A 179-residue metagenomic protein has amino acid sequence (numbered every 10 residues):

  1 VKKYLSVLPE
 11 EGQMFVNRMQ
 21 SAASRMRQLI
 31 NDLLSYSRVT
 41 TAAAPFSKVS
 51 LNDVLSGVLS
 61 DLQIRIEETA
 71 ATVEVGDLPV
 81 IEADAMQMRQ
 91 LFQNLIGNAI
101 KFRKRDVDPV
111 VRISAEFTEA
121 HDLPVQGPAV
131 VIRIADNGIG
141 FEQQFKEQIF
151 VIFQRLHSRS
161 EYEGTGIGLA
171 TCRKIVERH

Functional and structural regions predicted by a protein language model:
S21-M26: Short alpha-helical segment of the dimerization/phosphotransfer core of two-component systems
P45-S60, R112-S114: A conserved beta-strand-to-alpha-helix junction within the catalytic ATP-binding
S47, E67-E82, E116-T118: Conserved catalytic submotifs in the C-terminal HATPase_c
A99-R103: Short helix-loop "hinge" at the ATP-lid/N-box region of the Bergerat-fold HATPase_c
D108-A120: Short beta-strand/loop element within the Bergerat-fold HATPase_c
F141-F153: Short conserved segment of the HATPase_c
G168, C172: Short alpha-helical Gxxx[C/S/T] motif in the catalytic ATP-binding
V176-E177: Detector for a conserved hydrophobic position within an alpha-helical segment of the HATPase_c
